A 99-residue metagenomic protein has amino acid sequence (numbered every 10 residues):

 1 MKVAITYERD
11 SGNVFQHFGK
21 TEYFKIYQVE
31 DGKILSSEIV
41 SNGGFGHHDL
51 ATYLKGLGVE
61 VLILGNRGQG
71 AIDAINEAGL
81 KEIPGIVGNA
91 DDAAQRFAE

Functional and structural regions predicted by a protein language model:
A4-G43: Mobile, glycine- and charge-enriched loop segments and immediately flanking short secondary-structure elements within
Y7-R9, G65-N66, I86-V87: Short secondary-structure boundary segments
N13, D49-L50, D92-A93: Short acidic active-site motifs
S36-L57: Compact, glycine-rich, soluble single-domain proteins
F45, R67-G70: Short Gly/Pro-enriched loop/turn and capping motifs at secondary-structure junctions
G58-L62, K81-E82: Short active-site oxyanion
Q69-E99: C-terminal structural segments of small proteins and small subunits
